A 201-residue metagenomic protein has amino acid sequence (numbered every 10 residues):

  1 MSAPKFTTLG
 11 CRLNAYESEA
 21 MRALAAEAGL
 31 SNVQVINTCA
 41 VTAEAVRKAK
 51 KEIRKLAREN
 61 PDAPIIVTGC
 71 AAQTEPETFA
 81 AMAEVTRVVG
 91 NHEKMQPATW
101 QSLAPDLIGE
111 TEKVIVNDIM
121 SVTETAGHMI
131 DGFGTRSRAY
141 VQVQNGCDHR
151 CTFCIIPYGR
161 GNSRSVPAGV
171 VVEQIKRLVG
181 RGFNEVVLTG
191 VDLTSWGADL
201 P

Functional and structural regions predicted by a protein language model:
M1-W196: Proteins enriched for Cys/Gly/acidic motifs involved in redox and nucleic-acid/cofactor modification
G197-P201: Short, intrinsically disordered, charge-balanced linker/junction segments flanking boundaries in proteins
